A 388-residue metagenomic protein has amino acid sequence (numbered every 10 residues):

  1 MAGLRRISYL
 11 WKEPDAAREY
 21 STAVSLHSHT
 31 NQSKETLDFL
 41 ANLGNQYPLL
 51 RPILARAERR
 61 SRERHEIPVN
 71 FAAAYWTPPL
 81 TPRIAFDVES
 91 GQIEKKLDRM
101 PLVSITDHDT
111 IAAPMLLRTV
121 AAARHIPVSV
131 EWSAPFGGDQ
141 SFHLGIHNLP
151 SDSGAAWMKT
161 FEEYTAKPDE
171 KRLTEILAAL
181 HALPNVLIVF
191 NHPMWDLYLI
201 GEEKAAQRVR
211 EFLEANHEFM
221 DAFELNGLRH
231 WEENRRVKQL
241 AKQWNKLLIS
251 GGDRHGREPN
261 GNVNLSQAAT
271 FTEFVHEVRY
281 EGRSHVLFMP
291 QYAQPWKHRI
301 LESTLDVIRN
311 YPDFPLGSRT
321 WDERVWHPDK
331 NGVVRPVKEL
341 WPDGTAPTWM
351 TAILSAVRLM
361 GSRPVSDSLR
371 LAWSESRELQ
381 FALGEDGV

Functional and structural regions predicted by a protein language model:
M1-L54, R59-R62, I93-E94, R99 (+5 more regions): Charged catalytic cores and adjacent phosphate/nucleic-acid-binding surfaces used for phosphate/nucleic-acid chemistry
L26, T106, V130, N191 (+1 more regions): Active-site flanking residues adjacent to catalytic metal/cofactor-binding acidic residues
R51, A55, I67-P79, Q92-D109 (+1 more regions): Divalent metal-dependent hydrolysis catalytic cores, especially in the metallo-beta-lactamase
A55-P79, E162-A179, D306-D313: Low-complexity, serine/threonine/proline-enriched polar segments
T77-Q92, I111-A112, A166-L177, E203-R210: Well-ordered, non-membrane alpha-helical segments in soluble/globular domains
V128-S129, P168: Short acidic (Asp/Glu) patches
Q140-L187: Binuclear metal-dependent hydrolase catalytic cores centered on His/Asp/Glu-rich metal-binding motifs
L183-E203: Hydrophobic, aromatic-enriched interface-forming segments
